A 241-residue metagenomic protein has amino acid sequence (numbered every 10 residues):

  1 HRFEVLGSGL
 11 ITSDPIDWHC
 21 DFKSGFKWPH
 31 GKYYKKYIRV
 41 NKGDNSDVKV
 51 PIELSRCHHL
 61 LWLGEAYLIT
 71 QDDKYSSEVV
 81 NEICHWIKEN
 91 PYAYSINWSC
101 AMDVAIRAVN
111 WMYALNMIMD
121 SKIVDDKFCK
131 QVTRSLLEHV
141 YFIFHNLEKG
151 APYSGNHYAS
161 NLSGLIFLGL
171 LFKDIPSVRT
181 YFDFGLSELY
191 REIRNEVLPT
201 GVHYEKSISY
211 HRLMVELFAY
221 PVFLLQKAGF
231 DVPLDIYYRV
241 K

Functional and structural regions predicted by a protein language model:
H1-K42, K49-E53: Extended, charge-enriched "interface" segments that sit outside catalytic cores
H30-G31, Y37-N41, D47-K241: Aromatic-lined, polymer-binding surfaces characteristic of secreted/periplasmic polysaccharide-degrading enzymes
